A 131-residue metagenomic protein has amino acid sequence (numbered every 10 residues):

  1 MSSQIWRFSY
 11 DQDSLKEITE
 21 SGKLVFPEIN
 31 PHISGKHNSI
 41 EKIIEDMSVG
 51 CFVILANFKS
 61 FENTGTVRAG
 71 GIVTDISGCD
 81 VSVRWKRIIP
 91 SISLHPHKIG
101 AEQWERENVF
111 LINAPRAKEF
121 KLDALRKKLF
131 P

Functional and structural regions predicted by a protein language model:
M1-M47, A117-E119, K127-P131: Compositionally biased, charged N-terminal/linker segments
S3, V49-V53, R68: Short, surface-exposed beta-edge/turn micro-motifs
S9-D11, A56, K86: Structured loops at beta-to-helix junctions and adjacent beta-edge loops in soluble globular domains
D13-L15, K59-S60, I88: Short, solvent-exposed loop/turn segments at secondary-structure junctions
H32, N38, A56-F58, G71: Sparse, context-dependent recognition of short Cys/His-centered cofactor- or disulfide-binding micro-motifs
K42-F61: Short coil-to-beta transition motif at edge beta-strands of beta-rich domains
N63-P131: Aromatic- and Lys/Arg-enriched surface recognition patch
